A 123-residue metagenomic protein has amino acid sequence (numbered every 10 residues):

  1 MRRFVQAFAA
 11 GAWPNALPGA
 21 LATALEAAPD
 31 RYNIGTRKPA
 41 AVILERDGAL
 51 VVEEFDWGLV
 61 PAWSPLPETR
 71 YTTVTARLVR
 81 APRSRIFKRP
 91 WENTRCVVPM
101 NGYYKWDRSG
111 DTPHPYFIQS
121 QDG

Functional and structural regions predicted by a protein language model:
M1-G123: Short linear sequence motif anchored by a di-proline
